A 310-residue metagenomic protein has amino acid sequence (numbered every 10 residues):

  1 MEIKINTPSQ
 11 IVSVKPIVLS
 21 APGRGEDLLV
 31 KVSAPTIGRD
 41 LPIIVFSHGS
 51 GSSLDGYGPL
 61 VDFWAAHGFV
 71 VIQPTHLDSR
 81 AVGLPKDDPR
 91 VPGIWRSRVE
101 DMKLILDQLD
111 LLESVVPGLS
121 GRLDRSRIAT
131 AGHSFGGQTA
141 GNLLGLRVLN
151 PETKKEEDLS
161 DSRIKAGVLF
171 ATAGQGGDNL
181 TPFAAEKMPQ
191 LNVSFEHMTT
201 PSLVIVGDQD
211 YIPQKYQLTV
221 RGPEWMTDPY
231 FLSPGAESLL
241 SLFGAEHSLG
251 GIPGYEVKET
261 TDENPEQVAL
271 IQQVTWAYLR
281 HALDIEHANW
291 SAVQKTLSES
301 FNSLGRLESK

Functional and structural regions predicted by a protein language model:
M1-R39: N-terminal cap/lid segment of alpha/beta-hydrolase-fold proteins
D40-G49: Short beta-strand element of the alpha/beta-hydrolase
D55-D78: Short amphipathic alpha-helix adjacent to the substrate-entry channel of hydrolases
L77-E100, L109, P253-G254: Cap/lid segment of the alpha/beta-hydrolase catalytic domain
V91-R125: Alpha/beta-hydrolase active-site loop
D110, G137-N150: Short glycine-enriched nucleophile-adjacent loop and the immediately C-terminal alpha-helix near the catalytic center
K155-S241: The feature captures the conserved acid-bearing segment of alpha/beta-hydrolase catalytic domains
F243-S248, I252-K310: Alpha/beta-hydrolase-fold serine-hydrolase catalytic core, especially in secreted/extracellular enzymes
